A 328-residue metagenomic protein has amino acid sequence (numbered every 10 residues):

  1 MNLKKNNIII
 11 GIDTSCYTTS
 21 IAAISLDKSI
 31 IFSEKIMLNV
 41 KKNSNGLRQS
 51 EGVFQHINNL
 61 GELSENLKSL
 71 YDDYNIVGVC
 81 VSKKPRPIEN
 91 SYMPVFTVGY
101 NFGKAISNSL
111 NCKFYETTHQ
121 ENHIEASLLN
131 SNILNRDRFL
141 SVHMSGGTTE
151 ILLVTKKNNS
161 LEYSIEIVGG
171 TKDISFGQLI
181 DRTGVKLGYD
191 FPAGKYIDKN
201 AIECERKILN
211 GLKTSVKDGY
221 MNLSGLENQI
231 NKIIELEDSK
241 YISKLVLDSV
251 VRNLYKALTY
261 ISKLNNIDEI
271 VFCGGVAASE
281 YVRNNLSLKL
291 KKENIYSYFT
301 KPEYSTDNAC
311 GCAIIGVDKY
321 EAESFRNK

Functional and structural regions predicted by a protein language model:
M1-N6, C112, E116-L140, I314-G316: Conserved phosphate-binding catalytic cores of ATP/NTP-utilizing and phosphoryl-transfer enzymes
N2-N7, G11-S15, A22, I31-S33 (+5 more regions): A short helix-loop
S15-F54, S160-I167, F299: Short glycine-rich, Thr/Ser-proximal phosphate-binding strand/loop in the N-terminal lobe of ATP-dependent enzymes
I36, Q55-L70, N253-L258: Short, well-ordered amphipathic alpha-helical segments that serve as non-catalytic structural scaffolds within diverse
E65-G103, N108: Short beta-strand-loop/turn "lid" adjacent to the catalytic site in phosphate-handling enzymes
M93-V98, F114-E121, V142-M144, T171-I174 (+3 more regions): Active-site nucleophile and cofactor-binding loops and adjacent substrate-binding regions of central metabolic enzymes
H123-A126, T300-K328: Glycine-rich phosphate-binding/hydrolytic loop that grips phosphoryl groups
K199-I270, V276-F299, V317-R326: A contiguous, well-structured pocket-lining segment that forms one wall/lid of small-molecule binding clefts in soluble
